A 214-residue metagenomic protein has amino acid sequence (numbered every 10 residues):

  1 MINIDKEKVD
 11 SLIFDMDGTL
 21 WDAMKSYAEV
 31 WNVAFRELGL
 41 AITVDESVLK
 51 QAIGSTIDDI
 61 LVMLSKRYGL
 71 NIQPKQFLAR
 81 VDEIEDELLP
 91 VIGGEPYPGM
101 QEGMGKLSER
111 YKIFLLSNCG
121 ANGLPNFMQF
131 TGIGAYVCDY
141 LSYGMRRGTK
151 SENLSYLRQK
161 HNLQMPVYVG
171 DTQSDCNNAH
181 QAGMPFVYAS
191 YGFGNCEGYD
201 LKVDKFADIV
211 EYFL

Functional and structural regions predicted by a protein language model:
M1-D10, K75, A121, P125-L214: Asp-based, Mg2+/Mn2+-dependent phosphohydrolase catalytic module
D5-M16, L20-Q101: N-terminal helical cap/lid subdomain that shapes the substrate entry/recognition surface in HAD-like hydrolases
F14-M16, Y111, V137: Conserved hydrophobic/aromatic "anchor" residues that stabilize well-ordered secondary structure elements
D22, L115-S117, Y188: Hydrophobic residues in well-ordered beta-strands that form the structural core
R36, L107-S108, H180: Anion (oxyanion) recognition and catalysis
E87-L115, P125, S151: Short, acidic loop-to-helix structural element flanking the phosphoryl-transfer center in phosphate-processing enzymes
